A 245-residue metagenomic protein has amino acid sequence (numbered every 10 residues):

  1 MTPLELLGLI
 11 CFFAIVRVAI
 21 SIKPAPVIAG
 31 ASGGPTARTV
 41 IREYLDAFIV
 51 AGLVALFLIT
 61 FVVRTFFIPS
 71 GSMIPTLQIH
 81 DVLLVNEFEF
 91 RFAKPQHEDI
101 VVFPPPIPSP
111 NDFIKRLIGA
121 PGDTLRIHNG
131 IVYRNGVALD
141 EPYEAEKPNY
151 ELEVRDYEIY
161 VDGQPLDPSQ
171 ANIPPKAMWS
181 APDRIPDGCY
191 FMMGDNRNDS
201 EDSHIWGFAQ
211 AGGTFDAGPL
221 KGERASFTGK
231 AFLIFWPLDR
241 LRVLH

Functional and structural regions predicted by a protein language model:
T2-A31, P35-I41, F66-F67, P75-H245: Soluble "head" domains of membrane/secretory-pathway proteins
R38-F67: Transmembrane alpha-helices and immediately adjacent membrane-cytoplasm interface residues in multi-pass integral
A51-V62, S72-D81, P165: Short, basic/aromatic beta-hairpin or loop at an interaction surface
